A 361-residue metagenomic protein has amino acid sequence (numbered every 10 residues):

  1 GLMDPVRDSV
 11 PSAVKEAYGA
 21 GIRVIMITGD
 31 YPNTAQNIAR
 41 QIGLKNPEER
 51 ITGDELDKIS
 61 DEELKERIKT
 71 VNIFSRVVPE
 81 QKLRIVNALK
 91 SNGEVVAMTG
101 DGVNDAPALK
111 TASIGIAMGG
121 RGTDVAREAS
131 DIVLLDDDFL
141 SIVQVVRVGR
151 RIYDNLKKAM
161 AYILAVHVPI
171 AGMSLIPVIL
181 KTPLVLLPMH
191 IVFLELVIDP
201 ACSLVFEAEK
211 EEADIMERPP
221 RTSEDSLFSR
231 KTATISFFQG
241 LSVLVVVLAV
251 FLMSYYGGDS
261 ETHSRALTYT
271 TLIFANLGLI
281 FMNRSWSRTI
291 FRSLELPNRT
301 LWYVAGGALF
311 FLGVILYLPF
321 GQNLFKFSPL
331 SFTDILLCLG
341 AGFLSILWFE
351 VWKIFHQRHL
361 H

Functional and structural regions predicted by a protein language model:
G1-N104, K110-I114, L156, V178 (+2 more regions): Cytosolic catalytic headpiece
N46-M98, A112, A117-S287: Membrane-embedded transport module
M173, V246-L248, G307-N323: Hydrophobic alpha-helical transmembrane segments in multi-pass integral membrane proteins
L187, I235-S236, L301, D334-C338: Residue-level signature of transmembrane alpha-helical entry/exit and packing/kink sites in multi-pass membrane
L194-I198, T271-L279, A308-I315, A341-F349: Alpha-helical transmembrane segments of multi-pass membrane proteins
E212-P219, I290-R292, H356-H361: Short, Lys/Arg-enriched, Gly/Pro-containing loop segments at transmembrane-helix junctions of multi-pass membrane
R292-L301: Cytoplasmic-side transmembrane-helix entry/capping segments in multi-pass membrane proteins
